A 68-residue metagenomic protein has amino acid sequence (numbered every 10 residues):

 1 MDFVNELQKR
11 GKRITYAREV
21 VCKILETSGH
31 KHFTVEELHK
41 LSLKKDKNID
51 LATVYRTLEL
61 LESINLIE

Functional and structural regions predicted by a protein language model:
M1-C22: Short alpha-helical segments that sit at the start of domains
Y16, S28-T34: Short capping segments at the starts of secondary-structure elements
L25-G29, L43: Short, locally clustered residues in the helix-turn-helix/winged-helix DNA-binding domain
E36-E37, E62: Extended, low-hydrophobicity, polar/charged segments
E37-L43: A short acidic, leucine-rich amphipathic alpha-helix
V54-I67: Basic amphipathic alpha-helical segments that dock to polyanions
